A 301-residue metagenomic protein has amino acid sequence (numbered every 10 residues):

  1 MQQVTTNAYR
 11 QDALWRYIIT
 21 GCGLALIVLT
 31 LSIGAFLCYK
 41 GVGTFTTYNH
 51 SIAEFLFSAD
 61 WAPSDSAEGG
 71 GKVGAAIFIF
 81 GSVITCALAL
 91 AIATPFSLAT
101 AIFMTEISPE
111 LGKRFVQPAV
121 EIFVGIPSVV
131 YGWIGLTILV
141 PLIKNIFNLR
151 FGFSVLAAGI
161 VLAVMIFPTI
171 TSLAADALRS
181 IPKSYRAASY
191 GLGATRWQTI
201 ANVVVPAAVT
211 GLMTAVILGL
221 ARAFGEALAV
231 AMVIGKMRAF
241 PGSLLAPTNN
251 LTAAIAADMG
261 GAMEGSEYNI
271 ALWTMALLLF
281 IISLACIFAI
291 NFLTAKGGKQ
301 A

Functional and structural regions predicted by a protein language model:
M1-G23, I290-A301: Transmembrane alpha-helical segments of polytopic membrane transport and secretion proteins
L31-A59: Interfacial/capping segments of alpha-helical transmembrane domains
V73-F103, V216: Transmembrane alpha-helix signature in integral membrane proteins
F96-G135, L173, Q300-A301: Cytoplasmic-entry segments and transmembrane alpha-helices of multi-pass inner-membrane transporters
L111, L173-A174, Y190, R196-I234: Transmembrane alpha-helices
E121-I166: Generic hydrophobic transmembrane alpha-helix motif, especially the helices
A175-R179, K183, Y190, G260-A301: C-terminal transmembrane helix and the adjacent membrane-cytosol boundary/short C-terminal tail of inner/organellar
V230-F280: Interhelical loop and adjacent transmembrane-helix boundary motif in polytopic membrane transport permeases
